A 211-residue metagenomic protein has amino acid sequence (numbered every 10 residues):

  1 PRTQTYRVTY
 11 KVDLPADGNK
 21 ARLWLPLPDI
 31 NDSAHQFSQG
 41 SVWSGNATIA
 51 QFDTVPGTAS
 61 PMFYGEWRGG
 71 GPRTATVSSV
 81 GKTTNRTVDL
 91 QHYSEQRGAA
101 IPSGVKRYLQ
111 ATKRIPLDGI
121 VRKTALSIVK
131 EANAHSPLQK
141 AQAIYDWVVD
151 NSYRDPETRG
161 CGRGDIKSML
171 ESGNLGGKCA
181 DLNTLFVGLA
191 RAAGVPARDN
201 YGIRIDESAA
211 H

Functional and structural regions predicted by a protein language model:
P1-T87: Intrinsically disordered, low-complexity N-terminal segments that are enriched in acidic
K11, A132, N174-K178: Conserved aromatic-histidine-acidic binding/catalytic patches
P26-P28, P102, P196: Proline-rich low-complexity regions
F37, G173-N174: Eukaryote-specific, cytoplasm-facing alpha-helical/coiled-coil scaffolding segments in long proteins
T74-G173: Acidic low-complexity segments
T83-N85, G176, R204-E207: Solvent-exposed loop/turn segments at secondary-structure junctions within structured extracellular/periplasmic domains
P137-K140, I144, L175-A190: Active-site nucleophilic cysteine motif
T184-H211: Hydrophobic/aromatic-rich core segments of domains that either
